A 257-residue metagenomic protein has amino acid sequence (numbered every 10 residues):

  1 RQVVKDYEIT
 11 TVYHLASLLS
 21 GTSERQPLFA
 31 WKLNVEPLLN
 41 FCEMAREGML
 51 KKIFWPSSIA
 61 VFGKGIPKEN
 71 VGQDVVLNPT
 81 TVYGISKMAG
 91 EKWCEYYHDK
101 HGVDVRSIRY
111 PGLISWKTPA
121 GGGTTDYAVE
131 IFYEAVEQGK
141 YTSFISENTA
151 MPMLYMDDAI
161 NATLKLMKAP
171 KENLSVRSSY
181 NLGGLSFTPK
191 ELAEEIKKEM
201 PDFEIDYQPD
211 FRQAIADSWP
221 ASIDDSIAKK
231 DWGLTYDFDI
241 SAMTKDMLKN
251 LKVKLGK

Functional and structural regions predicted by a protein language model:
R1-L33: NAD(P)H-binding glycine-rich loop region in Rossmannoid oxidoreductase-like domains and their noncatalytic homologs
H14, L39-V82: Conserved Rossmann-fold NAD(P)-dependent oxidoreductase catalytic core, especially the SDR/UDP-sugar
G21-F29, K64-E69, P119-A120: Conserved catalytic-core motifs of eukaryotic protein kinase domains, centered on the activation segment
S23-E24, S107-A120, E130-L154: A conserved pocket-lining segment of Rossmann-fold NAD(P)-dependent short-chain dehydrogenase/reductase
P37-A45, W93-C94, A162, L166: Hydrophobic positions on the long internal alpha-helix of Rossmann-like NAD(P)-dependent oxidoreductase domains
S58, E91-K117: Conserved beta-loop-beta element that borders a ligand/cofactor-binding pocket
S86: Active-site helix of classical SDR
F144-S146, M151-K257: C-terminal substrate-binding subdomain of Rossmann-fold SDR/epimerase-dehydratase oxidoreductases
